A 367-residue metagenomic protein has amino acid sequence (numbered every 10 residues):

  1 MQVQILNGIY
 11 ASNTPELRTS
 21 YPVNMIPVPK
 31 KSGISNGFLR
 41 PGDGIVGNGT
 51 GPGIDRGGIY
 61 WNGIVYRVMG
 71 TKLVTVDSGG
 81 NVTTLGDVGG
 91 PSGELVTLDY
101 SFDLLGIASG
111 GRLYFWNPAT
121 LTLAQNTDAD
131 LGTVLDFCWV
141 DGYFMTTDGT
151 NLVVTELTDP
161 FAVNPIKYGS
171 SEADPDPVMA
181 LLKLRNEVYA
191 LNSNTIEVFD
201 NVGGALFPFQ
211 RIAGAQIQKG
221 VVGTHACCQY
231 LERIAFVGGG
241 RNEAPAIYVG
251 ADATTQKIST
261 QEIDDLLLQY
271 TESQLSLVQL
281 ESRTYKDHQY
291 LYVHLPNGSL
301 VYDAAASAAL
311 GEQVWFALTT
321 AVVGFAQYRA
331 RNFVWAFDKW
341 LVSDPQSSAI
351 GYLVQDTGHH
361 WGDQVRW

Functional and structural regions predicted by a protein language model:
M1-L104, Q218-I234, G239-W367: Beta-sheet repeat architectures centered on beta-propellers
G58, L105-I107, G111, D136-V153 (+5 more regions): Carboxylate-rich, polar loop motifs that coordinate divalent cations or form catalytic acidic clusters
D77-G80, N117-L121, T158-P160, N201-G204 (+2 more regions): Short loop/turn segments that connect beta-strands within beta-propeller blades
P118-G142, P165-Y168: Asp-box/WD-like beta-propeller blade repeats and closely related beta-sheet repeat scaffolds
L152-P175, A205-I212: Short, flexible helix-coil linker/hinge segments at the edges of structured domains or between repeats
A173-L184, L275-V278, R283-T284: Phosphate-interacting basic helix/loop segments used at nucleotide- and nucleic-acid interfaces
Y189-G214: Surface-exposed extracellular loop regions of Gram-negative outer-membrane beta-barrel proteins
